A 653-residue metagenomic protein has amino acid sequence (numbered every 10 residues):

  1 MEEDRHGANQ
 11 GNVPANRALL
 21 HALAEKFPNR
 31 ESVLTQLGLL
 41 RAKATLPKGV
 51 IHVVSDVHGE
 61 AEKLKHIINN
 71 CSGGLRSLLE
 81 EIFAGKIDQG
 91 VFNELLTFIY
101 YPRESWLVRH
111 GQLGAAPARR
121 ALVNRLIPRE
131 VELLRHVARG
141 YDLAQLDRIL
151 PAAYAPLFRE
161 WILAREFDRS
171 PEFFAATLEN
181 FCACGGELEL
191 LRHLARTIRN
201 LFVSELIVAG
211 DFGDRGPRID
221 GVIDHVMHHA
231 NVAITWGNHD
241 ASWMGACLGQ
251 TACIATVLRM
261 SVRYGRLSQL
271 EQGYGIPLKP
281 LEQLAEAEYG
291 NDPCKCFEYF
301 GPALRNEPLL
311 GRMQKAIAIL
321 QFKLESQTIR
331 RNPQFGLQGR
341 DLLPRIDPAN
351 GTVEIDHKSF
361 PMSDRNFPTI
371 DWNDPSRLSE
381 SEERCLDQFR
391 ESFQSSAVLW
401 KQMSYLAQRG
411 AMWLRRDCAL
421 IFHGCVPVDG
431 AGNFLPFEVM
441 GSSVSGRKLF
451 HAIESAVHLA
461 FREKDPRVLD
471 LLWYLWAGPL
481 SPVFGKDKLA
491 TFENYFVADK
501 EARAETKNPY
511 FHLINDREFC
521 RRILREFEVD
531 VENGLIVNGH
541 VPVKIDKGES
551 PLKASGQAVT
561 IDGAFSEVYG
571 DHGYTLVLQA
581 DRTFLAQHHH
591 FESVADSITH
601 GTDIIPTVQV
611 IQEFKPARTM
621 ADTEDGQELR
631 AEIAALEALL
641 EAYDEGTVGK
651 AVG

Functional and structural regions predicted by a protein language model:
M1-G653: Feature recognizes metal-dependent phosphohydrolase scaffolds
